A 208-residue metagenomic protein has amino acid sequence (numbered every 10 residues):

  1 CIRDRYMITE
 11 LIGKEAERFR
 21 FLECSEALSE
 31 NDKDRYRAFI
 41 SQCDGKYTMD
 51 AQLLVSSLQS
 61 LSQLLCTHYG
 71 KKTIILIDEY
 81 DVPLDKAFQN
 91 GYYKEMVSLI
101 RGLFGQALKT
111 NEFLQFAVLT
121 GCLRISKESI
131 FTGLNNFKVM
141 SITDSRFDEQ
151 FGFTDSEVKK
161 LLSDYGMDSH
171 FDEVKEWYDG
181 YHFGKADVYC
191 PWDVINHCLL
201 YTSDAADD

Functional and structural regions predicted by a protein language model:
C1-D4, Y201-D208: Conserved small/polar residues in nucleotide/adenosyl-binding loops
R3-T73: P-loop NTPase nucleotide-binding core
L61-C66, E95-L114: Substrate-engagement module of ASCE P-loop NTPases
K71, I75-E79, E128, A186 (+1 more regions): Core structural elements
K71-Y93: Conserved P-loop NTPase "ATPase switch" module shared by AAA+ and STAND
L76, Q115-C122: Structural recognition of the conserved hydrophobic beta-strand(s) that form the central parallel beta-sheet of P-loop
D81-V82, L123-K127: Conserved nucleotide-binding/hydrolysis micro-motifs of P-loop NTPases
S129-G133, M140-H197: Amphipathic alpha-helical segments of the small helical/lid subdomains adjacent to P-loop NTPase cores
